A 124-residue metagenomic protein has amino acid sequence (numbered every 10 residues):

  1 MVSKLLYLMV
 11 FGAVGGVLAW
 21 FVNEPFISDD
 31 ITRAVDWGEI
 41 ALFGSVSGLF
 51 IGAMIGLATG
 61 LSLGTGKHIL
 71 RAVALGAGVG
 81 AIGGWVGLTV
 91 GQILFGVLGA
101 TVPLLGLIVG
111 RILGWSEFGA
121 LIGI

Functional and structural regions predicted by a protein language model:
M1-I124: Juxtamembrane/disordered regions of integral membrane proteins
